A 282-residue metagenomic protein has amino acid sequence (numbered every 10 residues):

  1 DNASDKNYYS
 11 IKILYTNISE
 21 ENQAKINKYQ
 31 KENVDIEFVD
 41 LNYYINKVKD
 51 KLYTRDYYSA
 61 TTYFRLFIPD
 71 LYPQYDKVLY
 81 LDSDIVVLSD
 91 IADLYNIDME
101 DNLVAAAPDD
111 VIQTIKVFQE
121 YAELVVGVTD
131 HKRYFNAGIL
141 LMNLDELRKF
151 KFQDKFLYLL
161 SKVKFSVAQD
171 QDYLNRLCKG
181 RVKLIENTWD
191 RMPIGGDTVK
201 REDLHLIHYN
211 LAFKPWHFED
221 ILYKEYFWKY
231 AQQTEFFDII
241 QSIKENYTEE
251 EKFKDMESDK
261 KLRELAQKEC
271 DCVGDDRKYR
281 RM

Functional and structural regions predicted by a protein language model:
D1-N7: Short, acidic, metal-binding catalytic loop of nucleotide-sugar glycosyltransferases
Y9-N17, A105-P108: Short internal beta-strands
S10-K12, E37, L79, K183: A structural signal for isolated positions on well-ordered beta-strands in alpha/beta enzyme cores
N17-A24, T114: Short, charged/polar "capping" segments at the starts of alpha-helices and the immediately preceding loops
E21-L71: Active-site-proximal specificity loops/subdomain of glycosyltransferases
F38, N42-Y44, T62-I115, Y134 (+1 more regions): GT-A fold catalytic core of metal-dependent nucleotide-sugar glycosyltransferases, centered on the diacidic
K47-T54, Y58-T61, Q113-V128: Surface-exposed acidic, glycine/proline-enriched linker/cap segments that occur as 15-30-residue helix-coil
A137, M142-M282: A glycosyltransferase accessory/donor-loop signature
